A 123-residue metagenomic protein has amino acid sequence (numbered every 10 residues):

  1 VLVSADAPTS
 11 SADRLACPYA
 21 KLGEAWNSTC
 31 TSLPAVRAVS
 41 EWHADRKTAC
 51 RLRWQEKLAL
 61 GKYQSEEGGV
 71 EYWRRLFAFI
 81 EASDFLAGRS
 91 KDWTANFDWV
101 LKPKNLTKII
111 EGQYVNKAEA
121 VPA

Functional and structural regions predicted by a protein language model:
V1-A123: Append "and, occasionally, other polyanion-binding protein interfaces
